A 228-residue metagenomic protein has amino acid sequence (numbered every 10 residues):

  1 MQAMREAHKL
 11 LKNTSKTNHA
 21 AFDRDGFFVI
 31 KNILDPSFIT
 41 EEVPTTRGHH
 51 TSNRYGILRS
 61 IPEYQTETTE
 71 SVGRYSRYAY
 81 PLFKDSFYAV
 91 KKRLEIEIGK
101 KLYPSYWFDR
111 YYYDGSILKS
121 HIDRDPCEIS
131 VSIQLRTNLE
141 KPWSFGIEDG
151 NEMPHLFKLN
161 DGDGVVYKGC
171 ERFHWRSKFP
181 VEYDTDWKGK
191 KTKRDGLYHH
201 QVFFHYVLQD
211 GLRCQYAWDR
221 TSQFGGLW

Functional and structural regions predicted by a protein language model:
M1-I98: Non-heme Fe(II)/2-oxoglutarate
V29-K31, V166, H205: Short, well-ordered beta-strand micro-motif
E70-S71, S76, F87-F145: Conserved double-stranded beta-helix
D114-W175, D186, L197-V202, Q209-T221: Catalytic core of non-heme Fe(II) oxygenases with the double-stranded beta-helix
F179-G189: Short, surface-exposed loop/helix-turn segments at secondary-structure junctions that function as lids/hinges flanking
E182, K193-L197: Nucleic-acid nuclease catalytic cores
T192-K193, F203-H205: C-terminal accessory segment of soluble enzyme catalytic cores
S222-W228: Low-complexity, Gly/Ser/Thr/Pro-rich intrinsically disordered linker/tail segments
